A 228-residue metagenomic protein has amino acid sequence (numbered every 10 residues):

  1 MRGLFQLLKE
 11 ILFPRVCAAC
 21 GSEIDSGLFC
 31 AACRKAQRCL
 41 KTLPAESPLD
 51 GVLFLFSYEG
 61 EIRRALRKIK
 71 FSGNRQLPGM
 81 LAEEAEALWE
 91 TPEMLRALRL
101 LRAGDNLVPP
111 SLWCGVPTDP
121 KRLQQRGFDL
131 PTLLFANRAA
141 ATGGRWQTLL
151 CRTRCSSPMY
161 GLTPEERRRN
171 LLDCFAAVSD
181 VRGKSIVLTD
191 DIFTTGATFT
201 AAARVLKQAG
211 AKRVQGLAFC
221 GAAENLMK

Functional and structural regions predicted by a protein language model:
M1-K228: Glycine-rich phosphate/pyrophosphate-handling loop used in enzymes and phosphotransfer proteins
